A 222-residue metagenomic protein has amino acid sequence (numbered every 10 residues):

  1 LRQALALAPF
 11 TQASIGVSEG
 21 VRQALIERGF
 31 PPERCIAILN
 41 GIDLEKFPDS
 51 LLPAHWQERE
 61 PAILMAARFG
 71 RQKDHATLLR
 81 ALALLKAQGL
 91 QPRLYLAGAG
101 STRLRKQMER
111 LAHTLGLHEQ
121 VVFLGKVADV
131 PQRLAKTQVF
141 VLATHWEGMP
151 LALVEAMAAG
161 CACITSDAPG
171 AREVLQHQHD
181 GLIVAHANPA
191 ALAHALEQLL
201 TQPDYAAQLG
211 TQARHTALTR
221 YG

Functional and structural regions predicted by a protein language model:
L1-A13, R28-F30: A conserved, positively charged/aromatic
G20, G41: Carbohydrate-associated surface elements
P61, M65-L90, L94, K106-Q107 (+2 more regions): A conserved mid-protein helix/loop that constitutes part of the nucleotide-sugar donor-binding site
Q107-G125: Nucleotide-activated donor-binding/catalytic signature segment of Leloir-type glycosyltransferases, i.e., the conserved
K126, H145: Aromatic "clamp/platform" in nucleotide-sugar-dependent glycosyltransferases that forms part of the donor/acceptor
A162-T165, L175: Short hydrophobic beta-strand element within catalytic cores of glycosyltransferases and related nucleotide-activated
Q176-Q178, L182-P189, Q198-P203: Conserved acidic donor-binding segment of nucleotide-sugar-dependent glycosyltransferases
A191, Q198, Y205-R220: A short, well-ordered alpha-helix in the C-terminal region of glycosyltransferases
